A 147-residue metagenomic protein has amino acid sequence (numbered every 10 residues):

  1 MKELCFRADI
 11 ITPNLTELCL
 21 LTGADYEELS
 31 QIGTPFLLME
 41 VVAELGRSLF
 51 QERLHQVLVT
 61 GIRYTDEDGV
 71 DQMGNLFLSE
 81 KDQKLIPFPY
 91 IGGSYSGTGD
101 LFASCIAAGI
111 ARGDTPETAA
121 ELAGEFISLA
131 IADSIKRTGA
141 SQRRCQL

Functional and structural regions predicted by a protein language model:
M1-Q83: Conserved phosphate/ATP/ADP-binding segment of small-molecule kinases
I11-N14, G109-E117, S128: Structured catalytic cores of enzymes that bind and process phosphorylated ligands/cofactors
E17, G61-T65, P89-G92, G124-I127: Glycine-rich beta-alpha junction loops
L20, S94-P116: Short, small-residue alpha-helix embedded
M73-F77, L85, G113, S134-R137: Domain-wide signal for the mature, well-folded portions of proteins, strongly enriched in nucleus-encoded organellar
Q83-S96: Short pre-catalytic strand/loop immediately N-terminal to key active-site residues, enriched for Gly-Thr
E117-L147: Charged C-terminal helix
